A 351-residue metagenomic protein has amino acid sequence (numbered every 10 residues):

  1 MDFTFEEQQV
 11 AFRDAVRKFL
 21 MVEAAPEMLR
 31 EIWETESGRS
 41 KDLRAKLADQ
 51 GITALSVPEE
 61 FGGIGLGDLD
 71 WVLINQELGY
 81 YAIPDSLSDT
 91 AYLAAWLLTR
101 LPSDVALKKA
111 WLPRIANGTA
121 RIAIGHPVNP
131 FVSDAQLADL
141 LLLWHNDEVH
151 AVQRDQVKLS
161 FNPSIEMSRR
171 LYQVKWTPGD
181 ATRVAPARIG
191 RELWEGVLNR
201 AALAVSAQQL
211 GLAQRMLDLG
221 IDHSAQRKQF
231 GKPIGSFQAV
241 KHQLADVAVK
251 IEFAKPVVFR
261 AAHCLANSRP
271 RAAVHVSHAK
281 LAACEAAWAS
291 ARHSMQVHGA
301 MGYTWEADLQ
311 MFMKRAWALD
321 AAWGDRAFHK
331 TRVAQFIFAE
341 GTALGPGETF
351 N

Functional and structural regions predicted by a protein language model:
M1-T4, L97, D180-R183: Charged, low-complexity surface segments at secondary-structure and domain boundaries
M1-Y81, S103-L107, R114-T119, A187 (+1 more regions): Alpha-helical interface subdomain recognition
R39-D42, W96-T99, P130-D134: Short, solvent-exposed polar/charged micro-motifs at secondary-structure junctions
L55-V57, S88-A91, A123-G125, A291: Short beta-strands and strand-loop turn motifs
L69, I74-N75, D85-Y92, L98: Extended, compositionally biased flexible segments
D85-D89, P102-D218, D222, G347-N351: FAD-binding core of flavoproteins
L93-P102, Q335: Helix-loop "lid/cap" segments that line or gate small-molecule binding pockets
